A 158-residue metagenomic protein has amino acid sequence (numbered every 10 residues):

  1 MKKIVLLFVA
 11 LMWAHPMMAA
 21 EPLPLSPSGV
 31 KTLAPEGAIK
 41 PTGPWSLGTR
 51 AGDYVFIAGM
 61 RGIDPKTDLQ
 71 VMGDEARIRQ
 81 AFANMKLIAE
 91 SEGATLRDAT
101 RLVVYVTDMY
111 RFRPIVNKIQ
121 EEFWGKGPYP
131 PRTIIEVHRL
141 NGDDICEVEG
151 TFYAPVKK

Functional and structural regions predicted by a protein language model:
M1-I4: Positively charged n-region of N-terminal signal peptides that target proteins for export
F8, M17-A83, L87-T100, V106-K158: N-terminal presequence-like segments and the immediate start of the first folded domain
